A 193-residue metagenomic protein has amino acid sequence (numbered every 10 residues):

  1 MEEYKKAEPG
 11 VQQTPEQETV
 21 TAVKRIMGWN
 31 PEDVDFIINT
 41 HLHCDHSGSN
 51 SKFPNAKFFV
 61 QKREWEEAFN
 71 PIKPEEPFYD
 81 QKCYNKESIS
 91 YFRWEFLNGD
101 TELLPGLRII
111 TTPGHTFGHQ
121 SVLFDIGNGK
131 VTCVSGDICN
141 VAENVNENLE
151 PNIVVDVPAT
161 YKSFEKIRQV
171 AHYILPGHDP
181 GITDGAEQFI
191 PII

Functional and structural regions predicted by a protein language model:
M1-E2, W29-E32, K52-N55, S90-A142: Catalytic core of the metallo-beta-lactamase
E2-E3, H46-G48, E67-A68, T183-G185: Short catalytic/ligand-binding loop motif for oxyanion handling, primarily in non-cytosolic enzymes, centered on
E3-Y4, F53-F59, I72-F78: Short, surface-exposed, charged loop/turn segments at secondary-structure junctions
Y4-K6, P71, N144-N148: Short acidic, glycine/proline-rich loop/turn micro-motifs
P9, Q13-V60: Active-site metal-binding motif and surrounding structural segment of the metallo-beta-lactamase
G10-T21, L123-I193: Cap/insert and terminal regions of metallo-dependent hydrolase folds
T14-D33, K62-T111, N152-H172: Metallo-beta-lactamase
D35-H41, V60-Q61, T111-G114, C133-G136 (+2 more regions): Active-site neighborhood of phospho(di)ester-bond hydrolases with catalytic His/Asp-centered motifs
